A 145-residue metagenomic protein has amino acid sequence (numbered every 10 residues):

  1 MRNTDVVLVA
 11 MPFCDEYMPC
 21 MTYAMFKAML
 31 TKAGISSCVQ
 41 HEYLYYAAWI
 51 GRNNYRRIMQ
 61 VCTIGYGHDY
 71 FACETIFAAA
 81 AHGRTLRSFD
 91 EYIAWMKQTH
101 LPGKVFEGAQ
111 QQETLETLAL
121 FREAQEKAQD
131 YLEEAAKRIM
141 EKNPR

Functional and structural regions predicted by a protein language model:
M1-R145: A short, structured N-terminal alpha-helical element that caps or precedes a catalytic domain
